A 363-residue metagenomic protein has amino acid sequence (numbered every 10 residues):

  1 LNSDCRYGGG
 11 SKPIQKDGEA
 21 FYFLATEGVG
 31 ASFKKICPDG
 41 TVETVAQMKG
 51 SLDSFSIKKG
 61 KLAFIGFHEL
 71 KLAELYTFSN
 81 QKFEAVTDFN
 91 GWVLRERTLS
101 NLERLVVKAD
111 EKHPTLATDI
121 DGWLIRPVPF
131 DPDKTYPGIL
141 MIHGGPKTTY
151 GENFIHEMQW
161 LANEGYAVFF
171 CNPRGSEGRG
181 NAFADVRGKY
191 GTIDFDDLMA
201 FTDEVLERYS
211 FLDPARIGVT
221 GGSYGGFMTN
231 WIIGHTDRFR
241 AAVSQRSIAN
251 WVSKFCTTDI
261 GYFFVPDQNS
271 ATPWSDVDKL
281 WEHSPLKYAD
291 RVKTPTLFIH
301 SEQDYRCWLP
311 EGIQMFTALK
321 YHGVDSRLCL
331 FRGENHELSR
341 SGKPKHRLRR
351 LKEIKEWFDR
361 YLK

Functional and structural regions predicted by a protein language model:
L1-S11, Q15-D17, T26, I36-D53 (+3 more regions): Multi-bladed beta-propeller domains
G18-E19, G60: Short coil/turn segments that connect the beta-strands within blades of beta-propeller domains
F21-L24, A63-I65: Residue position within the beta-strands of beta-propeller blades
T26-G28, F67, P173: Short loop/turn segments immediately following the C-termini of beta-strands
V29-K34, L70-T77: Structural motif
Q81, F89-A215, T220-G222, A249 (+1 more regions): Cap/lid segment of the alpha/beta-hydrolase catalytic domain
L116, C171-K363: Active-site-proximal cap/loop segments of hydrolase catalytic domains
